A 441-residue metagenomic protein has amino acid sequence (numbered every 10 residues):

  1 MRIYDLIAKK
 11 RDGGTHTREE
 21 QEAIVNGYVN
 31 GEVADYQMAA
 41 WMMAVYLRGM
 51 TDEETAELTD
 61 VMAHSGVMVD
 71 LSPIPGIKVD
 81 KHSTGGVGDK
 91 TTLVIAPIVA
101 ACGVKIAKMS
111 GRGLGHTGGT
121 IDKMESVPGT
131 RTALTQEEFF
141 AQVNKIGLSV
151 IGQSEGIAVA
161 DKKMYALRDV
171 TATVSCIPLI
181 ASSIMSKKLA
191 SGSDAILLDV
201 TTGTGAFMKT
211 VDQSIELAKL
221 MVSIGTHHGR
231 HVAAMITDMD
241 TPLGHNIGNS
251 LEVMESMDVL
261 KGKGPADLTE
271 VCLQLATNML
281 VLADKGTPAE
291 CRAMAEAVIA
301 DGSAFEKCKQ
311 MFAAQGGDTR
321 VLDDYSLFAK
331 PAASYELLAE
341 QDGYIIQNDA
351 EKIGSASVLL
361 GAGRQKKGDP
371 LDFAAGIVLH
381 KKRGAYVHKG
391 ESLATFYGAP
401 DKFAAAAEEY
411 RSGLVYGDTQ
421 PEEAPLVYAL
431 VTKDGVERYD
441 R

Functional and structural regions predicted by a protein language model:
M1-G88, K307-D318, D434, D440-R441: Acidic, glycine/proline-rich low-complexity segments that act as flexible tails and inter-domain linkers
D5, T17, Y28, M68-V69 (+5 more regions): Well-ordered secondary-structure scaffolds
G14, Y28, Y46-G49, G85-V87 (+4 more regions): Short, small-residue-enriched loops and turns at beta-alpha junctions that line or gate enzyme active sites
L47, L93-A107, K187-G192, I224-H228 (+1 more regions): Alpha-helix C-terminal capping segments
I77-A100, V104-H116: Glycine/serine-rich anion-binding loops at beta->alpha junctions that coordinate negatively charged ligand groups
I106-S110, T132-T135, V150-Q153, L197-V200 (+1 more regions): General beta-strand structural signal in soluble alpha/beta enzymes
K123-S149, K219-G225, G229: A glycine-rich helix N-cap at a beta->alpha junction
N144-S193: Phosphate/diphosphate-binding glycine-rich loops and adjacent basic-rich segments that engage nucleotide
